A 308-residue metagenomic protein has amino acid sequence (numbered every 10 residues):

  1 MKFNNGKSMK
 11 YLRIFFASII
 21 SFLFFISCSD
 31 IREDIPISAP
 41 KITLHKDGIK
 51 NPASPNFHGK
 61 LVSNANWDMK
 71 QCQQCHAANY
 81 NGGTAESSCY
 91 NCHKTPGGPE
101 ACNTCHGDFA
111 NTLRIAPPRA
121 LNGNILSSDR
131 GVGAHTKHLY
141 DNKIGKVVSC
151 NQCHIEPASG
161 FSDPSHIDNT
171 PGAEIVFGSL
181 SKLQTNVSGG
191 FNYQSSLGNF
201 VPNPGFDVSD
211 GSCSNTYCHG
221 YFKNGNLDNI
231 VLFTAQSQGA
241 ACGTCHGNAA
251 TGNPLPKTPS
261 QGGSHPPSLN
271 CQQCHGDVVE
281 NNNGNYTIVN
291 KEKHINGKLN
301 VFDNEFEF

Functional and structural regions predicted by a protein language model:
M1-I26: Sec-dependent bacterial lipoprotein signal peptides
C28-N66, Q73-Q74, A78-F308: Flexible linker/context regions in extracytoplasmic redox proteins
